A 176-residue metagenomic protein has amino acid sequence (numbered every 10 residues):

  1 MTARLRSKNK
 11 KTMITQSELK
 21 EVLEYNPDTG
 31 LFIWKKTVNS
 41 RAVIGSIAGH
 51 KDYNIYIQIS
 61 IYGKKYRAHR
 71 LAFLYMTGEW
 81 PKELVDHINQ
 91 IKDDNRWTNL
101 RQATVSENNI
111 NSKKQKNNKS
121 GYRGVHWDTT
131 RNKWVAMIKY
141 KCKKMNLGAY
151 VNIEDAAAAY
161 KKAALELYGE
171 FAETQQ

Functional and structural regions predicted by a protein language model:
R4-I61: Short helix-coil boundary/hinge micro-motifs
V22, P27, T37, S60-K144 (+1 more regions): Short, cationic Gly/His-enriched loop motifs
K143-I153: A short, exposed loop/beta-hairpin motif centered on an aromatic-Gly-Thr core
V151-L167: A short, charged, amphipathic alpha-helix used as a generic interaction element across diverse proteins
E170-Q176: Intrinsically disordered, low-complexity charged/polar segments
